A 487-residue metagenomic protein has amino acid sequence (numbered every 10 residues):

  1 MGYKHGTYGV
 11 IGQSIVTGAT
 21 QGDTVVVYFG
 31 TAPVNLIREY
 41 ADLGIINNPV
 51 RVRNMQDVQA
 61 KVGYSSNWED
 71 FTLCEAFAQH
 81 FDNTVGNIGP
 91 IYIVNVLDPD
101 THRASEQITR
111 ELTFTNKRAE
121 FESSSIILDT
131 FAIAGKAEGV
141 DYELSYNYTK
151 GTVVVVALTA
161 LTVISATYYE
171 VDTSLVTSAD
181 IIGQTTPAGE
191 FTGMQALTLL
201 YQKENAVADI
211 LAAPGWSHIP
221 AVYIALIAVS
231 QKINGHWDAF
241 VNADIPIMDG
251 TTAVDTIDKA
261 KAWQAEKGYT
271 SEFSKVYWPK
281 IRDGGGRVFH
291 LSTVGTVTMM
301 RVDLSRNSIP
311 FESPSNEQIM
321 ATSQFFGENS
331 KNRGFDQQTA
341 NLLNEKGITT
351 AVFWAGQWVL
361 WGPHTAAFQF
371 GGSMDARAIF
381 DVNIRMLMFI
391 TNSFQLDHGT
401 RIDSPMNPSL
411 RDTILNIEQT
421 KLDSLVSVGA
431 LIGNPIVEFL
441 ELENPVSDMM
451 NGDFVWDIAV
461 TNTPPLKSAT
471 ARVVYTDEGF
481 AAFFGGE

Functional and structural regions predicted by a protein language model:
G2-Q56, G63-A104, E122, T130 (+2 more regions): A glycine- and small-residue-enriched flexible loop/hinge signal that marks low-structured segments
N83-Y146, E170-D172: Extended beta-strand solenoid/passenger and fiber regions
S145-L161: A surface-exposed beta-strand-loop module
T162-E170: Short, hydrophobic/aromatic-enriched beta-strand segments in well-ordered soluble domains
V171, A366, T461-P465: Short, glycine-/Ser/Thr-/acidic-enriched flexible segments
A225-I227, I414, I436-V437, T470-V474: Composition- and surface-driven signal marking solvent-exposed, interaction-prone regions in large proteins
I379-L442: Acidic, low-complexity glycine/serine/threonine-rich segments
E443-E487: C-terminal edge-of-domain segments
